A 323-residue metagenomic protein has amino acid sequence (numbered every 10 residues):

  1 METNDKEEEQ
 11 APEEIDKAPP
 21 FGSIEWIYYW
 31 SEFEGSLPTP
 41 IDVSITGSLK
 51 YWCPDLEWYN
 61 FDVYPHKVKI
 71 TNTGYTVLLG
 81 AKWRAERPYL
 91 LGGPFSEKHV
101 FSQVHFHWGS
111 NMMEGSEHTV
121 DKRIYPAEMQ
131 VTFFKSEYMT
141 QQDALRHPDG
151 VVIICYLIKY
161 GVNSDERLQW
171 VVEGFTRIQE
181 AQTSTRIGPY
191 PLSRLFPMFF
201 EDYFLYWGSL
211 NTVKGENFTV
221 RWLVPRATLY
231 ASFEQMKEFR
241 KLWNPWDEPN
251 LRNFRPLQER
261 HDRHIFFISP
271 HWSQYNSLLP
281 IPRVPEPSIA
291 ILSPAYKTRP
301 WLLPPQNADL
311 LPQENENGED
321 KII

Functional and structural regions predicted by a protein language model:
M1-I323: Alpha-carbonic anhydrase
